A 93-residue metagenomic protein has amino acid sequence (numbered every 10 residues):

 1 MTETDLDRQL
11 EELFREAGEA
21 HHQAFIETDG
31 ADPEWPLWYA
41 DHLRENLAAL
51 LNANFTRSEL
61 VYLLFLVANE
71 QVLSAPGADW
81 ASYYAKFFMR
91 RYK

Functional and structural regions predicted by a protein language model:
M1-D29: Short terminal alpha-helical segments
R8, G30-E34, A75: Residue-level detector of secondary-structure boundary/capping sites
R8-F14, A53-V67: Disulfide-bonded cysteine-rich modules in secreted/extracellular proteins, activating on the conserved Cys frameworks
E12, E34, W38, D79: Short, well-structured alpha-helical interface segments that form or flank functional binding sites
F14-A17, H21, A40-R44, L64 (+1 more regions): Amphipathic alpha-helical interface segments used for dimerization/assembly
A17, H21-A24, L50, V67 (+2 more regions): Short, flexible helical or helix-coil boundary motifs
H21-E59: Amphipathic alpha-helical interaction modules
L64-K93: Amphipathic alpha-helical binding modules
